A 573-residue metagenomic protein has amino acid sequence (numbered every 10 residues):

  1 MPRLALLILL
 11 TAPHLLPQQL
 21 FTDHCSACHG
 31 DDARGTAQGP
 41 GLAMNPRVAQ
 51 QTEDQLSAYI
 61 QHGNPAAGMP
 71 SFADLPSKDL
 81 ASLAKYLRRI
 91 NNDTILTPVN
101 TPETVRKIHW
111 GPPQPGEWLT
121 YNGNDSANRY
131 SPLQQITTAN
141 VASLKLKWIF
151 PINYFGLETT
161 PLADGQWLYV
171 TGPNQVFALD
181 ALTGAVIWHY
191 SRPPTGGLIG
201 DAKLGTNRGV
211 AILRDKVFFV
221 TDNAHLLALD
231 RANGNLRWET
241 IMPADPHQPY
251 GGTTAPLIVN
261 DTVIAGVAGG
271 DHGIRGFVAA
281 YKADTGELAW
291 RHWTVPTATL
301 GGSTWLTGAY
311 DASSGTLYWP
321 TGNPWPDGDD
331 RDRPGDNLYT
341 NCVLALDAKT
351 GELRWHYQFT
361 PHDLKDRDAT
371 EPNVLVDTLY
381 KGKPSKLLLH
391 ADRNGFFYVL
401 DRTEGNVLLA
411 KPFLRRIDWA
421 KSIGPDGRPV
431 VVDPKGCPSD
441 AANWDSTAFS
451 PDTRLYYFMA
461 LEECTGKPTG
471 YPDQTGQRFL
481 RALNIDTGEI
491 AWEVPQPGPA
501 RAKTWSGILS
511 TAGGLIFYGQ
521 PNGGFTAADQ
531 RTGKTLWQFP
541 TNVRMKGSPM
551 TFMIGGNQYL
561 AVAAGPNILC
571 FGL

Functional and structural regions predicted by a protein language model:
Q18-H24, H29, A67-P132: Flexible coil segments in periplasmic/lumen-exposed cytochrome c-class electron-transfer proteins
A27, D32, T36-Q38, L42-N91 (+3 more regions): Extracytoplasmic electron-transfer domains, predominantly the class I c-type cytochrome c fold
P115-G116, G165-Q166, R214-D215, N260-T262 (+5 more regions): Short coil/turn segments that connect the beta-strands within blades of beta-propeller domains
I149-L162, H189-A211, E239-A255, G270-H272 (+9 more regions): Extracytoplasmic beta-rich repeat domains
D180-G184, D230-N233, K282-T285, A348-T350 (+3 more regions): Short loop/turn segments that connect beta-strands within beta-propeller blades
D377, L455-Y456, A460-C464, Y471-K534: Loop/turn-rich, solvent-exposed surfaces of beta-rich toroidal or solenoidal domains
G547-L573: Blade-level signature of beta-propeller repeat domains, shared across WD40, Kelch, NHL, RCC1 and BNR/Asp-box propellers
